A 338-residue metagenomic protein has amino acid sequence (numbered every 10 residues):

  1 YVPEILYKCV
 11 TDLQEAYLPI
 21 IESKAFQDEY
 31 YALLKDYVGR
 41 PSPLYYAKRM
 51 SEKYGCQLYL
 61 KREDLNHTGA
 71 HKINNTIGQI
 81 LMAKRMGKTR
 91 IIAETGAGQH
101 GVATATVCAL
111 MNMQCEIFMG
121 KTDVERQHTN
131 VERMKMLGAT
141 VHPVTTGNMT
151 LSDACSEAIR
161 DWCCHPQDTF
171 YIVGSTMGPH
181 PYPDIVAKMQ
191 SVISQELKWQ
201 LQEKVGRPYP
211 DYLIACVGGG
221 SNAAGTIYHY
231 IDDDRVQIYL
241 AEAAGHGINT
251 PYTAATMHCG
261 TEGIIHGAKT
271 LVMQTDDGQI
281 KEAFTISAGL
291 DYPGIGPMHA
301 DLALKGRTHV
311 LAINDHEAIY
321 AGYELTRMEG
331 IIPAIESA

Functional and structural regions predicted by a protein language model:
E4, D12-K88: Positively charged, low-complexity intrinsically disordered leader regions
K35-D36, R62-G69, T89-I91, H180-D184 (+2 more regions): A short glycine/serine-rich beta->alpha loop
P43, L60, K72, Q79 (+10 more regions): Buried hydrophobic positions in well-ordered alpha/beta secondary-structure cores of metabolic enzymes
H67, A83-G120, P208-N222, I238-A241: A short, small-residue-rich loop immediately preceding and capping a beta-strand
H67-G78, P181-E196, A334-S337: A glycine-rich, Thr/Ser-enriched phosphate-binding loop motif common to dinucleotide/cofactor-binding enzymes
I92, H100-A158, I248-G260: Active-site-proximal loop->helix
C155-I185, R207, D232-R235, L240-I331: Active-site/ligand-binding loops adjacent to catalytic centers
W199-P208: Phosphate/pyrophosphate-binding loops at sites that engage ATP/ADP/AMP, CoA/4′-phosphopantetheine, polyphosphate
